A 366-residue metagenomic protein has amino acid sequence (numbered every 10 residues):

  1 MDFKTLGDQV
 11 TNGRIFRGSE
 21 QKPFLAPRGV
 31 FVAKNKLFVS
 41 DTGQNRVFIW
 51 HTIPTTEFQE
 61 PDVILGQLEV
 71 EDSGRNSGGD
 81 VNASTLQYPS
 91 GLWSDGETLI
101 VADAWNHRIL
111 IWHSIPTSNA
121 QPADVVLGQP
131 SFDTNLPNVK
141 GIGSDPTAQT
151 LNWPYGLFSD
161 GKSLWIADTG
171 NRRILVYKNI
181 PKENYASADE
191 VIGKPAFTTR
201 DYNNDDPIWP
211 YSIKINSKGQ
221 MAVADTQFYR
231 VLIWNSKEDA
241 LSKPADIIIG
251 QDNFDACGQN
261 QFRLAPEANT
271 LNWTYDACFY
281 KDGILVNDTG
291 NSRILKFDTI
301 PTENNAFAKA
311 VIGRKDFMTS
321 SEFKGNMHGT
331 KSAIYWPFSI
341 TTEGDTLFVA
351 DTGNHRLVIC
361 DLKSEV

Functional and structural regions predicted by a protein language model:
M1-E20, Q59-N82, P122-A148, A186-N204 (+2 more regions): Surface-exposed loop and turn segments in beta-propeller and other repeat-based domains that flank or scaffold
R17-A33, G78-D95, K140-D160, Y202-K218 (+2 more regions): Signature of short aromatic-glycine-proline-rich micro-motifs recurring in repeat-based ectodomains
P23-A26, E60, T85-Y88, W105 (+12 more regions): Beta-rich catalytic cores
K36-V39, L99-V101, S163-I166, Q220-V223 (+2 more regions): Conserved beta-propeller blade signature
T42-G43, T52, A104-W105, S114 (+8 more regions): Short loop/turn segments immediately following the C-termini of beta-strands
R46-V47, R108-I109, R172-I174, Y229-V231 (+2 more regions): Structural signal for beta-propeller blades
W50-F58, W112-Q121, Y177-A186, W234-K243 (+2 more regions): Short loop/turn segments immediately following beta-strands, especially the blade-tip and inter-blade linker loops
S292, W336-V366: Blade-level signature of beta-propeller repeat domains, shared across WD40, Kelch, NHL, RCC1 and BNR/Asp-box propellers
